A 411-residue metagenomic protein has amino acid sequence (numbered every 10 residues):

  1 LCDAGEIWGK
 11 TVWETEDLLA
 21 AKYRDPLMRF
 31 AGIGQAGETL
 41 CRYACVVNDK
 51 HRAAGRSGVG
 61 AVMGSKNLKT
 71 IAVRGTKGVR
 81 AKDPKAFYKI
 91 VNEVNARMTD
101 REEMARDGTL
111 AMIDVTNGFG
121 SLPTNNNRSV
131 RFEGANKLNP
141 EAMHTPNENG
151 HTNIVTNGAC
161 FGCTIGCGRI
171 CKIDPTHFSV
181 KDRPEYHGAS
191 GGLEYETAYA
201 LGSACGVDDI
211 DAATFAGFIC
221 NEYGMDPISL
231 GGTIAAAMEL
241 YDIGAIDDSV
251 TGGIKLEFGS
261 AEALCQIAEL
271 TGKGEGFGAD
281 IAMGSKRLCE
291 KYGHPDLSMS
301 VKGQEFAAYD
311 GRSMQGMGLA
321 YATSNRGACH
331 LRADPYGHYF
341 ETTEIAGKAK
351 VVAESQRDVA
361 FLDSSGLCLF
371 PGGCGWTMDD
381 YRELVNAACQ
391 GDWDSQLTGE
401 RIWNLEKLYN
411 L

Functional and structural regions predicted by a protein language model:
L1-P26: Well-ordered mid-protein domain cores that form the structural environment of catalytic cofactors
A20-Y23, L27-S57, M63-L411: Extended C-terminal regions of large enzymes
